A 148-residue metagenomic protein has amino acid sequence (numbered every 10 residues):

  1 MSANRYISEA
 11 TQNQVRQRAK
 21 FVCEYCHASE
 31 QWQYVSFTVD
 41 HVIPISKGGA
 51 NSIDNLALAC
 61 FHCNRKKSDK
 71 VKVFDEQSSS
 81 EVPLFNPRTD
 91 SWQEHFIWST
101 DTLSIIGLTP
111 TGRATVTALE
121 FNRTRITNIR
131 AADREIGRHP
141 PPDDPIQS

Functional and structural regions predicted by a protein language model:
M1-A10, Q14, S29-W32, A57 (+1 more regions): Extended charged
A10-R18, G49-D54: Short, flexible, mixed-charge glycine/proline-rich loop motifs that serve as phosphate/nucleic-acid-contacting
F21-V22, W32: Active-site-adjacent scaffolding segments
C23, K47-K67: Short beta-strand-alpha-helix junction that forms the catalytic/metal-binding core of metal-dependent nuclease domains
Y25-H27: Right-handed parallel beta-helix
S36-P44, L58: Histidine-centered catalytic micro-motifs used for acid/base chemistry in nuclease and nucleotide-processing active
V42, K47, Q77-S78: Short edge-strand/loop segments of extracellular domains
